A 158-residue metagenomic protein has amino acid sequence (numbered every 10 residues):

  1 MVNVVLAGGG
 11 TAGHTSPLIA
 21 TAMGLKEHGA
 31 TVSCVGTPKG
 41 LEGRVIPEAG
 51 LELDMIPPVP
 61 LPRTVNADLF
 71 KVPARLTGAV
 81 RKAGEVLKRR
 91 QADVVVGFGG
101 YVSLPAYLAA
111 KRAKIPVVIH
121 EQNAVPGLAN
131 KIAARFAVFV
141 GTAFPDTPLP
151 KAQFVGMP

Functional and structural regions predicted by a protein language model:
N3-G9, H28-G78, G84, V155: Conserved nucleotide-sugar phosphate-binding/catalytic loop shared by glycosyltransferases and other
L6-H14, V94-V95: Short, glycine-rich nucleotide/cofactor-binding loops
T11-A12, S16, G100-V102, A124-L128: Residue-level detector of alpha-helix initiation sites
G13, I46, G99, V140: Residue-level signature of catalytic and energy-coupling elements of molecular machines, predominantly ATP/GTP-dependent
H14-L25: Short amphipathic alpha-helix
L25-K26, A110: Hydrophobic alpha-helical packing residues
T31, L41, E52, K111-P158: Active-site-proximal region of nucleotide-activated glycan assembly enzymes, centered on histidine/acidic-rich loops
K82-V95, V102-V118, K131-F136: Glycosyltransferases and closely related glycan-assembly transferases that use nucleotide-activated donors
